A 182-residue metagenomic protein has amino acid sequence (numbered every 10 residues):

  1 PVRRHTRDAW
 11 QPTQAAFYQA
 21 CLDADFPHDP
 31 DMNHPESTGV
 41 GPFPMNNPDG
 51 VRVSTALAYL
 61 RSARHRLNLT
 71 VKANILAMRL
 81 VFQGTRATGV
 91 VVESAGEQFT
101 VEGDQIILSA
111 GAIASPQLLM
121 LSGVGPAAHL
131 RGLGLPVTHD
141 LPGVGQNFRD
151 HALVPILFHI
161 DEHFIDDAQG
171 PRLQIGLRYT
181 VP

Functional and structural regions predicted by a protein language model:
P1, P44, A110-A112, E162 (+1 more regions): Short, histidine-centered active-site or binding-site loop motifs used for metal coordination, general acid-base
P1-A87, E93, P155-H159, D167-A168: Conserved redox-cofactor binding core of oxidoreductases
L67, A73, F99, L173-I175: Short beta-strand or tight-loop elements that sit immediately N-terminal to catalytic metal-binding acidic residues
L80, G89-A168: Glycine-rich loop(s) and the adjacent beta-strand/alpha-helix scaffold that form part
T88-V91, I175-L177: Short polybasic amphipathic segments
A168-P182: Extended catalytic-interface subdomain
